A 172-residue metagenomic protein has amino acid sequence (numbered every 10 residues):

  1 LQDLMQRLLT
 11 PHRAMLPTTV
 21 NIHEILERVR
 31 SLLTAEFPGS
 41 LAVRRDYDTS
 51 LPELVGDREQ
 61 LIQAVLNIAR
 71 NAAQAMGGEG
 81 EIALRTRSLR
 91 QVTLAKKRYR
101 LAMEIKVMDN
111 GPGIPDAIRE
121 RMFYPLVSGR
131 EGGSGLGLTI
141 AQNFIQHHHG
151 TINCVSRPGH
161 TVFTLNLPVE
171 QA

Functional and structural regions predicted by a protein language model:
L1-G39: Conserved DHp (HisKA) dimerization/phosphotransfer helix of two-component histidine kinases, i.e., the long coiled-coil
R13-L16, E53-G56, G129: Conserved micro-motifs of the catalytic ATP-binding
S40-P52, R87-L89: Conserved catalytic submotifs in the C-terminal HATPase_c
I82, R87-I105: Short beta-strand-loop-beta element adjacent to the nucleotide/active-site pocket used for signaling
L101-A102, I114-P125: Short conserved segment of the HATPase_c
G137, A141: Short alpha-helical Gxxx[C/S/T] motif in the catalytic ATP-binding
I145-Q146: Detector for a conserved hydrophobic position within an alpha-helical segment of the HATPase_c
